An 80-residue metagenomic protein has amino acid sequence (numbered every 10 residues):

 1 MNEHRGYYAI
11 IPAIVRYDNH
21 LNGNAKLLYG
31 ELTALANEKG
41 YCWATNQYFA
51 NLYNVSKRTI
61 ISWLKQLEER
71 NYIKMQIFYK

Functional and structural regions predicted by a protein language model:
M1-T59, K65-Y72: Short recognition helix of helix-turn-helix/winged-helix DNA-binding domains
I77-K80: Short, Lys/Arg-rich nucleic-acid/phosphate-binding segment
